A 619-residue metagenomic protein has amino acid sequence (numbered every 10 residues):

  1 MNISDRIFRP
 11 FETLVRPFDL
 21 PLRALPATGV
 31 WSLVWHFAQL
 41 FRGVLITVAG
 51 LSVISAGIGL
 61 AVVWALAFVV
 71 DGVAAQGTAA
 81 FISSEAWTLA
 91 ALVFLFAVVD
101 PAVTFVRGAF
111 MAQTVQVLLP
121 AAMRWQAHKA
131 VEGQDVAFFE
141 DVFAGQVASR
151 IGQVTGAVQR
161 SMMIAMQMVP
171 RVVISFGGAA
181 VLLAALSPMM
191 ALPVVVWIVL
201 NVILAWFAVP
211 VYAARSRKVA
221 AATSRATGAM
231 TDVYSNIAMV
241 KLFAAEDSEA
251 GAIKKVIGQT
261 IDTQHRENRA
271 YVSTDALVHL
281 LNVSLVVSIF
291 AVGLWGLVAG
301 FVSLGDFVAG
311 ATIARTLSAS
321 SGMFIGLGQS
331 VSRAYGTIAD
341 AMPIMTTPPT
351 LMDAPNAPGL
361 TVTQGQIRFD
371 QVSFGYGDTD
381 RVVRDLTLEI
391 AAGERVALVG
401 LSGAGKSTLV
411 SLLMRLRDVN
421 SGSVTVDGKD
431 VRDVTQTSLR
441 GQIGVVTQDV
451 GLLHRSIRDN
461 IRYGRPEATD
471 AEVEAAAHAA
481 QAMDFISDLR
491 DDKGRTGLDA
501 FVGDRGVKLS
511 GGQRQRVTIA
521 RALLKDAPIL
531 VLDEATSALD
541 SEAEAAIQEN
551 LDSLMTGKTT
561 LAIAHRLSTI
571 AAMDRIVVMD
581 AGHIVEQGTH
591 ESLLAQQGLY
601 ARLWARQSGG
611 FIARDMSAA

Functional and structural regions predicted by a protein language model:
M1-G59, A74-L92, R107-V115, K129 (+7 more regions): Membrane-integrated ABC transporters
L14-L22, V117, W125-S149, Q153-T155 (+5 more regions): Short intracellular "coupling" helices and adjacent cytoplasmic loop segments at the cytosolic face of multi-pass
R16-A27, G50, I58-A67, D71 (+10 more regions): Juxtamembrane helix-loop junctions of ABC transporter transmembrane domains
W35, Q39-G43, V136-A137, Q153-M162 (+10 more regions): An intracellular "coupling" helix at the cytosolic face of ABC transporter transmembrane type-1 domains
V44-G57, V99, I164-K218, A291-D306 (+1 more regions): Transmembrane helices of ABC transporter permease
L89-D100, T104, I198-L200, L204 (+3 more regions): Hydrophobic alpha-helical segments in the permease module
A245, R269, T316-I344: Cytosolic ends of transmembrane helices, especially the final helix of ABC transmembrane type-1 domains
L360-A619: ABC-type nucleotide-binding domain
